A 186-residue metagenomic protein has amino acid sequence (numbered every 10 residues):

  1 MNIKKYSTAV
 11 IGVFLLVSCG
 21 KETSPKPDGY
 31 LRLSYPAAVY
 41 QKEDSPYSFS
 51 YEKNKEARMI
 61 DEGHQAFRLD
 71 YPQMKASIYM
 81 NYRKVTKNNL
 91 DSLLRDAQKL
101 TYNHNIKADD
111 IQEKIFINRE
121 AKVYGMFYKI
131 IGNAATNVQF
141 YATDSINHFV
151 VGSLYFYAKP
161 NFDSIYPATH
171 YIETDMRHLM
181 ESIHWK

Functional and structural regions predicted by a protein language model:
M1-T8: Bacterial N-terminal signal peptides that target proteins for export
L15-S18: C-terminal motif of bacterial Sec signal peptides marking the signal peptidase cleavage site
G20-K26: Bacterial lipoprotein signal-peptidase II cleavage site
P27-Y47: Post-signal peptide N-terminal segment of mature Sec-exported envelope proteins
P46-K99: Secretory pathway targeting signatures of secreted, lumenal, and periplasmic proteins
R58, Q98-V151: Signature of long, low-cysteine stretches enriched in small and polar/charged residues
L154-K186: Surface-exposed amphipathic alpha-helical segments
